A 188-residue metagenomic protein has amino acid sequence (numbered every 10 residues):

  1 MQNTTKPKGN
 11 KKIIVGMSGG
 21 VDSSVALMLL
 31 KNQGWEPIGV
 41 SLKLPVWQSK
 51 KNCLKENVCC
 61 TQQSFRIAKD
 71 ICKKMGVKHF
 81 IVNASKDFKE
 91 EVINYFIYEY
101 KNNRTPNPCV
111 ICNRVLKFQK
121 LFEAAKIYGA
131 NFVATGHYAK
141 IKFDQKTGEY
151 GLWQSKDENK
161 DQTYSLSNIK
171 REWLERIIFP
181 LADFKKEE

Functional and structural regions predicted by a protein language model:
M1-N168, D183-E188: ATP-dependent adenylation/nucleotidyltransferase module used to activate substrates
E158-N159, E172-R176: A short, charged helix-loop
R176-F184: Short, well-ordered beta-strand elements within core beta-sheets of diverse protein domains
